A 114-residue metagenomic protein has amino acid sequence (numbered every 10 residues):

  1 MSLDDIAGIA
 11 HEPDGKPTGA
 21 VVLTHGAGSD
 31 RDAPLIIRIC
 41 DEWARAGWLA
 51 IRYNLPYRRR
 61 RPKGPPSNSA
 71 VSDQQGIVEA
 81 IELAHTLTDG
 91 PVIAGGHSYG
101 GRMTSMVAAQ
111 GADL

Functional and structural regions predicted by a protein language model:
S2-P91, M106: Serine-hydrolase catalytic machinery in alpha/beta-hydrolase-like enzymes
E82, T86, G100, A112-D113: Short helix-capping and hinge/turn segments at secondary-structure transitions, especially at repeat and domain
G96-G100, T104: Gly/Ala-rich beta-loop-alpha elbow adjacent to hydrolase catalytic centers
M106-L114: Conserved hydrolase catalytic core segment
